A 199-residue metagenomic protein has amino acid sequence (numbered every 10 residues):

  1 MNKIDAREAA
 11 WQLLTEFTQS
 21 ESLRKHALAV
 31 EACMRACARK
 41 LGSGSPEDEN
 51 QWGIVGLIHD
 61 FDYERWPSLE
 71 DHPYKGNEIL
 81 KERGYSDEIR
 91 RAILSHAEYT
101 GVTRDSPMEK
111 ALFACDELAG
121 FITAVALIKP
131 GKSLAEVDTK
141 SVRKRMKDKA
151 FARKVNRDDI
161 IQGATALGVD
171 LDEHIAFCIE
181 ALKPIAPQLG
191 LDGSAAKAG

Functional and structural regions predicted by a protein language model:
M1-S68: Acidic/His-rich, divalent-metal-binding segments that scaffold phosphate/diphosphate chemistry
D5, A9, K25-A29, D71 (+6 more regions): Conserved active-site and cofactor/substrate-binding residues in soluble primary-metabolism enzymes
Q19-R24, V30-L41, I58, E109-G199: Divalent metal-dependent phosphate-bond-processing catalytic cores, especially two-metal-ion Mg2+/Mn2+ enzymes that act
E47-K149, I161: Divalent metal-dependent catalytic cores for phosphoryl transfer on phosphate-bearing substrates
